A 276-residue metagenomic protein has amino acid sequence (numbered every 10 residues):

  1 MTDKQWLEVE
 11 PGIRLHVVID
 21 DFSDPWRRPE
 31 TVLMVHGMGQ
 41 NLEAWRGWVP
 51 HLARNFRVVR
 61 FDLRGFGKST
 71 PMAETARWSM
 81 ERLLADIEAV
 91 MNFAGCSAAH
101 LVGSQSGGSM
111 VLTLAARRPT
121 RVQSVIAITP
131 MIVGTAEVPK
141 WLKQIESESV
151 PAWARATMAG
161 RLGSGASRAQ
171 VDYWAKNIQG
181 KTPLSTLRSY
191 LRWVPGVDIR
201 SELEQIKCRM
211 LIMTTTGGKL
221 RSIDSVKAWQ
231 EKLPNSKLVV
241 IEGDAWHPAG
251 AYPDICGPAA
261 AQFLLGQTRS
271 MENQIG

Functional and structural regions predicted by a protein language model:
I13-P71: Conserved HGGG/HGGXW glycine-rich cap/lid loop of the alpha/beta-hydrolase fold
E81-A99: Conserved acidic catalytic loop of the alpha/beta-hydrolase fold
G103, G107-V111: Gly/Ala-rich beta-loop-alpha elbow adjacent to hydrolase catalytic centers
L112-R117, V122-A152: Flexible "cap/lid" loop of the alpha/beta hydrolase fold
A136, E148-Q205: Conserved alpha/beta-hydrolase catalytic His-Asp/Glu region
I206, I212-T214: Short beta-strand/loop motif that positions the catalytic acidic residue of the alpha/beta-hydrolase fold
K219-S225: Conserved alpha/beta-hydrolase "acid-adjacent" motif
S236-G276: Catalytic active-site module of serine/aspartate enzymes centered on a nucleophile-bearing elbow/loop
